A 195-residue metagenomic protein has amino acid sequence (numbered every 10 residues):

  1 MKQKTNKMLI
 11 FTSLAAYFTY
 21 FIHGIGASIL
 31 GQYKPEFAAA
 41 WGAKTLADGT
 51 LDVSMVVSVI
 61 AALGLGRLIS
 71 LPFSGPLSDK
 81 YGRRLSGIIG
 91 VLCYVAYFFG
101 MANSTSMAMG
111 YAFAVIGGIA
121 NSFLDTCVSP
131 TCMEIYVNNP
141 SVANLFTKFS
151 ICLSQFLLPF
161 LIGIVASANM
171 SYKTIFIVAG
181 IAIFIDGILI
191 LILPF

Functional and structural regions predicted by a protein language model:
F11-A43: Extracytoplasmic
G24, S28, G118-T126, F156: Small-residue-rich segments within alpha-helical transmembrane domains of MFS-like 12-TM solute carriers
E36, P72-P76, I164: Membrane-interface helix termini in secondary transporters
V57-G75: Central cavity-lining transmembrane alpha-helices of secondary-active solute carriers, predominantly the Major
I69-T105: Conserved MFS/SLC helix-loop-helix module at the cytosolic interface between two early adjacent transmembrane helices
Y97, A108-I116: Paired small-residue
F113-F149: Cytoplasmic helix-loop-helix junction between adjacent transmembrane helices in 12-TM secondary transporters
N139, F146-P194: Helix-loop-helix hairpin linking two adjacent transmembrane segments in secondary transporters
